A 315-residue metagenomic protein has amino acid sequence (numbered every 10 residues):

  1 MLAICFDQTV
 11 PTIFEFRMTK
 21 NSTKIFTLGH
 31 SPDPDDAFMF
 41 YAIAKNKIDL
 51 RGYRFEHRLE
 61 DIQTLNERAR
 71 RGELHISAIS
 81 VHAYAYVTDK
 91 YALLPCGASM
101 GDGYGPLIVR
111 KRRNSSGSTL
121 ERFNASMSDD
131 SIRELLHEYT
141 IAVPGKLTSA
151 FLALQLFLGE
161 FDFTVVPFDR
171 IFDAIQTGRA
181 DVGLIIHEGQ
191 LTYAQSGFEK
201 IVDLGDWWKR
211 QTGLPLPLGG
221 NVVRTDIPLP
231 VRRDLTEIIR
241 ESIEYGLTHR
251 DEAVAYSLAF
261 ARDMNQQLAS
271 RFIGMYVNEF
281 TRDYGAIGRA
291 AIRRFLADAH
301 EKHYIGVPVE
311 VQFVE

Functional and structural regions predicted by a protein language model:
K24-K45, L59, P106-V182, E188 (+1 more regions): Bilobed "Venus flytrap"/periplasmic-binding protein-like clamshell domains and structurally analogous long
F26-T27, K90-A98, T140: A structural signal for short loop-to-beta-strand junctions that line the ligand-binding cleft of periplasmic/secreted
D61-Q63, G72-A85, P167-F168, I185-L191: Beta->alpha turn/N-cap motifs
P95-S128, L156, K209-D226: Hydrophobic/proline-rich hinge and linker segments of small-molecule sensing/allosteric domains, predominantly
D169-A259: Pocket-lining segment of extracytoplasmic ligand-binding domains
P228-D298: Secondary-structure end/capping motifs
D298-E315: Conserved C-terminal helix/tail region of periplasmic/extracytoplasmic solute-binding proteins
